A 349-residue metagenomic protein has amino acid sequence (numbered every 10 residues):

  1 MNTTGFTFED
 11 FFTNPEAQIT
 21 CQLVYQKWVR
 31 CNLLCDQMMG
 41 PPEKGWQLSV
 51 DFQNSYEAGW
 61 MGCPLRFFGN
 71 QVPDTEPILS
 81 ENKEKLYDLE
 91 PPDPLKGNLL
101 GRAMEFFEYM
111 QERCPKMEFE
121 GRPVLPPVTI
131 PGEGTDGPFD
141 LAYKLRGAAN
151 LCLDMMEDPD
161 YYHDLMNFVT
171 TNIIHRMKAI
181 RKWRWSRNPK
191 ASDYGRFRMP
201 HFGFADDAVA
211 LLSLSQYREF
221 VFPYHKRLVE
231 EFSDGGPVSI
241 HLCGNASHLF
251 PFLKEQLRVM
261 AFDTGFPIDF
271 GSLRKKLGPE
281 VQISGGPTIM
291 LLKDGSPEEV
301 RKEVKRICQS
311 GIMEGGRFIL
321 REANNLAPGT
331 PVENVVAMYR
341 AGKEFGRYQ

Functional and structural regions predicted by a protein language model:
M1-F11, P92-Q349: Active-site loop segments of alpha/beta catalytic cores
M1-M38: Ser/Thr/Asn(+Pro)-rich, low-complexity disordered segments
F8, L48, G62-L65, V72 (+2 more regions): Polar low-complexity intrinsically disordered regions enriched in Ser/Thr and small residues
W28, W46, W60, W183-W185 (+1 more regions): A residue-identity detector for tryptophan
L34-G59: N-terminal accessory alpha/beta regions
M61-E84, R198-L211, S284-G286: Aromatic- and acidic-residue-enriched carbohydrate-binding clefts of CAZyme catalytic domains
P64-E112: A gly/proline- and charged-residue-enriched helix-loop-helix capping module
